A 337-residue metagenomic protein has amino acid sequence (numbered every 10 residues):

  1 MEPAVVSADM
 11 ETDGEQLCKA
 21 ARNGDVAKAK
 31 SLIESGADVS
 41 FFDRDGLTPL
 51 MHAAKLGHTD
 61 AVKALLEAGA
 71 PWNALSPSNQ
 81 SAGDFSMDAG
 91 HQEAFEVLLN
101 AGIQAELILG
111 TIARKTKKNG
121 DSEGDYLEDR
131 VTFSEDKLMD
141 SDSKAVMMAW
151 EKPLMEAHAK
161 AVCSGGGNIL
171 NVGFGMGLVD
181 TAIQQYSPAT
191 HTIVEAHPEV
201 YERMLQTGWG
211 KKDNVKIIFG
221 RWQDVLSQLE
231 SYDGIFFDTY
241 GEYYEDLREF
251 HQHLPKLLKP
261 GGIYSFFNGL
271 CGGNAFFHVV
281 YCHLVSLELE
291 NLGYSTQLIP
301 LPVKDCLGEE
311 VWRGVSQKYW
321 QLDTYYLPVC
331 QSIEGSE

Functional and structural regions predicted by a protein language model:
K28, D60-A61, E93-A94: Conserved ankyrin/ankyrin-like repeat signature
E245-Q331: C-terminal substrate-binding/active-site "lid" region of AdoMet-derived donor-dependent transferases
